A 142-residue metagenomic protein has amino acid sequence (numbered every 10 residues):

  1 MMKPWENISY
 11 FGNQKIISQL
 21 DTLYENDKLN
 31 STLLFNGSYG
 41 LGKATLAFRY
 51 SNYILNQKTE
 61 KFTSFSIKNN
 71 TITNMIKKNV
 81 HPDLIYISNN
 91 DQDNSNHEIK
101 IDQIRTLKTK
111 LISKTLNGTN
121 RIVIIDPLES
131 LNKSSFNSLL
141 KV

Functional and structural regions predicted by a protein language model:
M2-S134: Clamp-loader machinery-focused feature within the broader ASCE/P-loop NTPase space
I112, N137-V142: Conserved catalytic/switch belt of AAA+ P-loop NTPases
